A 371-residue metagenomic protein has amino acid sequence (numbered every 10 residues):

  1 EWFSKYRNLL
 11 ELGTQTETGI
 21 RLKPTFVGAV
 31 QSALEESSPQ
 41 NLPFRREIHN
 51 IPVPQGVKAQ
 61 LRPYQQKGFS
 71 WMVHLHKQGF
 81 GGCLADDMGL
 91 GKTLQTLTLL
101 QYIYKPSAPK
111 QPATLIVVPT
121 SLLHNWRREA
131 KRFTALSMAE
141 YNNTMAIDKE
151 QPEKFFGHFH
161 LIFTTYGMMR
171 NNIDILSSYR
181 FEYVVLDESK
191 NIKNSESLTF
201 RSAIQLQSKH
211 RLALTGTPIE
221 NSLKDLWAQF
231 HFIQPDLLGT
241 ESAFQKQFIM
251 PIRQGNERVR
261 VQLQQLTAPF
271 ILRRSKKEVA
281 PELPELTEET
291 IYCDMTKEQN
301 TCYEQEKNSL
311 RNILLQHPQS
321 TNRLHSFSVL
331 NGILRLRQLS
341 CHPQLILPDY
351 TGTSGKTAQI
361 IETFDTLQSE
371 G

Functional and structural regions predicted by a protein language model:
E1-P43, K110-Q111, L226: Charged, low-complexity intrinsically disordered regions
Q31-E257, Q264-G371: ASCE P-loop NTPase motor core, strongest for the SF2 helicase catalytic module
